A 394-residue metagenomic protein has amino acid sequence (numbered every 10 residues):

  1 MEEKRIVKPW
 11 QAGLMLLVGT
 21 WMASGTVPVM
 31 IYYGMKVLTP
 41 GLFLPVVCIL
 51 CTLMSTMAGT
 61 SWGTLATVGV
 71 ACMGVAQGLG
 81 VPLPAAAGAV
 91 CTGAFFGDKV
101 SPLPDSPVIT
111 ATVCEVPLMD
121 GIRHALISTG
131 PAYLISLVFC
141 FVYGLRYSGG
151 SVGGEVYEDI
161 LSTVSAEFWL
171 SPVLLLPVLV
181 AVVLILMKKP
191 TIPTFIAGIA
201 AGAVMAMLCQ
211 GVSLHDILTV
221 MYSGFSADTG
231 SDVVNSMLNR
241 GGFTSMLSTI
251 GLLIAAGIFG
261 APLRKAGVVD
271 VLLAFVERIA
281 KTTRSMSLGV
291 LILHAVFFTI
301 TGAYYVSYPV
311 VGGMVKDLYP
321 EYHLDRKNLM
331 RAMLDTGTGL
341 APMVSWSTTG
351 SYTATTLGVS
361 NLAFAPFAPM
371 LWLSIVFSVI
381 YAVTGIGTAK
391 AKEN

Functional and structural regions predicted by a protein language model:
M1-P28, G41, P45, I217-V268 (+2 more regions): Core transmembrane alpha-helical segments of multi-pass membrane transporters/permeases
E2-K8, Y33-I49, Q77-A86, E167-V173 (+5 more regions): Membrane-interfacial loop-to-helix junctions in multi-pass transporters
P9-L17, P40-A71, A256, L272 (+1 more regions): Hydrophobic alpha-helical transmembrane segments of multi-pass integral membrane proteins, predominantly secondary
P28-L42, V81-A86, G144-W169, C209-L238 (+1 more regions): Inter-helical loop and helix-membrane interface segments of multi-pass membrane transporters/permeases
G41-M54, G80-F96, S285-F298, Y322-M343 (+1 more regions): Alpha-helical transmembrane segments of multi-pass membrane proteins
G63-G74, C91, P104-V116, Y304-L318 (+1 more regions): Re-entrant/interfacial helical elements at transmembrane boundaries that shape and gate the permeation pathway
K99-P102, T110-S162, G350-N394: Juxtamembrane and boundary regions of transmembrane helices in multi-pass small-molecule transporters and channels
L176-V220, G387-A389: Flexible hinge motifs at transmembrane-helix junctions and intramembrane kinks/re-entrant loops in multi-pass membrane
